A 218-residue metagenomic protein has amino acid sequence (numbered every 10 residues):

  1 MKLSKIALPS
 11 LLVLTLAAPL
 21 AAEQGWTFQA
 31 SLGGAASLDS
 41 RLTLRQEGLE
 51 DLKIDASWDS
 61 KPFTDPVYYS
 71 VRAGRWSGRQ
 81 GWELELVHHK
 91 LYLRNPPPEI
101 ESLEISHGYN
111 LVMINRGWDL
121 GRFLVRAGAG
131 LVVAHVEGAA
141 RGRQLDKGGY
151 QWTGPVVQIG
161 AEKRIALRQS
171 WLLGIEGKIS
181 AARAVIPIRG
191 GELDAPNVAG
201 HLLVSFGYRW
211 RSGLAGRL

Functional and structural regions predicted by a protein language model:
M1-Q24, G213-L218: Cleavable N-terminal export/targeting peptides
A21-Q80, R209-L218: Short glycine/proline- and aromatic-enriched beta-strand/turn motifs that initiate or cap beta-hairpins
A22-F28, G78-W82, G121-V125, Q169-I175 (+1 more regions): Outer-envelope beta-barrel architecture signal
F28-G34, L84-H88, A127-V133, I175-A181: Transmembrane beta-barrel strands of outer-membrane/channel proteins
A36-L42, K90-P96, V133-R141, A181-R189 (+1 more regions): Gram-negative outer-membrane beta-barrel proteins
R41-L44, L52, S57-W58, R164-L218: Predominantly the C-terminal beta-signal and adjacent terminal strand-loop region of outer-membrane beta-barrel
S57-K61, I100-E104, L145-Q151, K163 (+1 more regions): Outer-membrane beta-barrel proteins
G74-K147, Q151-V157, L167, S205-R211: Gram-negative (and chloroplast) outer-membrane scaffold detector with strong preference for beta-barrel transmembrane
